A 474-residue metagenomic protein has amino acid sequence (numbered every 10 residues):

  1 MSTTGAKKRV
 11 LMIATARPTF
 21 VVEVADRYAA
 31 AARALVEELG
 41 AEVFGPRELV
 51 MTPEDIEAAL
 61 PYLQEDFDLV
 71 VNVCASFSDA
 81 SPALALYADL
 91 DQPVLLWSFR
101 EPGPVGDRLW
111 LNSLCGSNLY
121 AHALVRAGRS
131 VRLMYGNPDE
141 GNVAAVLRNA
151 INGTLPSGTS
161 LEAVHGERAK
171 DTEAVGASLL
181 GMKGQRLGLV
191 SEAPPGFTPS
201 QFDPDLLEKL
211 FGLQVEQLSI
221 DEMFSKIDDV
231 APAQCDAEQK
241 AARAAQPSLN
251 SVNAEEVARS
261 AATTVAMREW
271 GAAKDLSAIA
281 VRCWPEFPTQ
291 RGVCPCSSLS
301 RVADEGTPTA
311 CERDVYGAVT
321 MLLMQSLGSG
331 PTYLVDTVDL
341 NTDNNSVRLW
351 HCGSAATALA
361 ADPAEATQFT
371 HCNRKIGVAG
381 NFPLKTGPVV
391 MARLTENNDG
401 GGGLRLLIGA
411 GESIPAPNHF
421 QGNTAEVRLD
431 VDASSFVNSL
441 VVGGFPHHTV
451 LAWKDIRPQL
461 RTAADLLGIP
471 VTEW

Functional and structural regions predicted by a protein language model:
S2-V10, V105-C235: Cap/lid and interdomain-hinge subdomains that line or gate substrate/regulatory clefts in soluble alpha/beta enzymes
A32-T52, S130-Y135, L213-L218: Short beta-strand elements in bilobed, periplasmic/extracellular small-molecule ligand-binding domains
D55-F67, L84-L86, V265-A273: Short, well-structured alpha-helical segments in soluble
F67-S76, L95-W97, L276-R282: Periplasmic-binding protein-like
A85-N112, N118-R132, S300-R313: Short, acidic/small-residue loops that bind anionic groups at enzyme active sites
G188-K209, E216-P232, A237, A254-V293 (+1 more regions): Domain-scale recognition of functional cores that engage charged ligands
A303-H419: C-terminal catalytic subdomain
K375-W474: Extended hydrophobic packing segments that form well-structured cores
